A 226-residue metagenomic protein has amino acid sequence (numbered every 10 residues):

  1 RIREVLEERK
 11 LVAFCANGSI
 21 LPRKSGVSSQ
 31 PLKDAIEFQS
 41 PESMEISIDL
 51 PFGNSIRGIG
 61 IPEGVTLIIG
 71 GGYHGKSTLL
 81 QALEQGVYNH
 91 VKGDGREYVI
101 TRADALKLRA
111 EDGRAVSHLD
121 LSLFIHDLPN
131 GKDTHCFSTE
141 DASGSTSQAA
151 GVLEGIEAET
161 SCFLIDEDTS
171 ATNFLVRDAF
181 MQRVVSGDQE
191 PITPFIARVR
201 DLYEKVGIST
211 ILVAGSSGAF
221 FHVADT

Functional and structural regions predicted by a protein language model:
R1, G144-V152, Y203-I208: Phosphate-interacting basic helix/loop segments used at nucleotide- and nucleic-acid interfaces
R1-D34: Long, basic/Gly/Ser/Thr-rich N-terminal segments that mediate initial subcellular attachment or targeting
S19, Y73-H74, E111-G113, E167-S170 (+2 more regions): Short, ordered loop/turn segments at secondary-structure junctions
P22-R57, K92, I100-A105, R109-V116 (+1 more regions): N-terminal pre-Walker A segment at the start of P-loop NTPase domains
I56-Y88: Glycine-rich phosphate-binding P-loop
R114, F124-S145, V176-I192: Flexible beta-alpha connector loops of hexameric P-loop NTPases
H135-S170: Phosphate-binding/switch loop-helix module in NTP-utilizing enzymes
I156-V199, Y203-E204, S216-D225: Conserved P-loop NTPase nucleotide-binding/switch module
